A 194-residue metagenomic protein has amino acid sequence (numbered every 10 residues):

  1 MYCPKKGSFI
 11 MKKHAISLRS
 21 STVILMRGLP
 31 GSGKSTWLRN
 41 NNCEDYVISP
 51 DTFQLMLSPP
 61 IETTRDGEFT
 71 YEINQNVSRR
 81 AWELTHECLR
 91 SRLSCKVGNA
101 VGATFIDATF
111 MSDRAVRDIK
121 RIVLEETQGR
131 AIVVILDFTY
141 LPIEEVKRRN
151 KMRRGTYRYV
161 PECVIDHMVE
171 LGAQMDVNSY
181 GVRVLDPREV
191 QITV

Functional and structural regions predicted by a protein language model:
G7-I10, H14-A15, S20-V23, R27 (+3 more regions): Conserved GTP-binding G-domain of TRAFAC-class P-loop NTPases and closely related GTPase folds
S32: ATP-binding Walker
T36-G102, E145-K147: Conserved substrate/cofactor phosphate-moiety recognition/catalytic segment in nucleotide-dependent phosphotransferases
L38-R39, L89-R90, K120, L124 (+2 more regions): Short amphipathic alpha-helical segments and helix-helix/interface helices
S49, I135-D137, V184-D186: Structural signal for conserved beta-strand scaffold positions within catalytic alpha/beta enzyme cores
M56-I61, R65, F110-R158: ATP-dependent NMP and nucleoside kinases share a basic, alpha-helical "lid"
A103-D107: Short catalytic-loop micro-motif centered on adjacent basic/acidic residues
